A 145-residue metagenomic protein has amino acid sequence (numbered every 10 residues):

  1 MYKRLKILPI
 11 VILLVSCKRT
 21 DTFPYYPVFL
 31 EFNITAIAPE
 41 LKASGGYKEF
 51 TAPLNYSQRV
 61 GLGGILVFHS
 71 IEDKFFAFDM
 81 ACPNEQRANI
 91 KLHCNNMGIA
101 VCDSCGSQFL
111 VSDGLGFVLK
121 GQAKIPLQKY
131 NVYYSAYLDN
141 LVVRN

Functional and structural regions predicted by a protein language model:
M1-C17: Sec-dependent bacterial lipoprotein signal peptides
K18-N95, L110-D113, Q128-N145: N-terminal pre-ligand scaffold of iron-sulfur
N96-G106, G116-Y130: Short cysteine/histidine-rich metal-coordination sites, predominantly Zn2+-binding motifs
